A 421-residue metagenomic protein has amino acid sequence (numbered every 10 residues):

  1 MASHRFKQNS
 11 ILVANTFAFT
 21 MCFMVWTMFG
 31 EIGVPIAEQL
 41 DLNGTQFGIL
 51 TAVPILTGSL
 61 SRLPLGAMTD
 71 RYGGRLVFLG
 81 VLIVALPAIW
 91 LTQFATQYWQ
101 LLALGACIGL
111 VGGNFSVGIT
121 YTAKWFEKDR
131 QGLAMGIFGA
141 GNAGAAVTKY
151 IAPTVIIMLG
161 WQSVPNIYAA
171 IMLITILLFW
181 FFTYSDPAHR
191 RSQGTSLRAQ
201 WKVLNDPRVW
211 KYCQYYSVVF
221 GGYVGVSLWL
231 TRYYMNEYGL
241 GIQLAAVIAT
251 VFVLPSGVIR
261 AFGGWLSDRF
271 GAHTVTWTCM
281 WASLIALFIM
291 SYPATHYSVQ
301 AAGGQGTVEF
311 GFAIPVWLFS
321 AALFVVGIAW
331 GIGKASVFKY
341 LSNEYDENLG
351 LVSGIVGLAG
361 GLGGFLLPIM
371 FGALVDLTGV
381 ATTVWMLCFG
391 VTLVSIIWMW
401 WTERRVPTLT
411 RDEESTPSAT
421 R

Functional and structural regions predicted by a protein language model:
M1-R5, Y184-C213: Juxtamembrane intracellular "pre-TM" segments in multi-pass secondary transporters
S10-G44, V226-T231, L367: Extracytoplasmic
F29-G30, P207-V258, K334: Extracytoplasmic gate region of multi-pass secondary transporters
L60-W99: Conserved MFS/SLC helix-loop-helix module at the cytosolic interface between two early adjacent transmembrane helices
L76-W90, T274-I289: Structural signature of the two symmetry-related core transmembrane helices
L104-G141: Cytoplasmic helix-loop-helix junction between adjacent transmembrane helices in 12-TM secondary transporters
I137-T183: Helix-loop-helix hairpin linking two adjacent transmembrane segments in secondary transporters
A169-R190, S395-E403: C-terminal membrane-cytosol helix-exit motif in multi-pass small-molecule transporters
